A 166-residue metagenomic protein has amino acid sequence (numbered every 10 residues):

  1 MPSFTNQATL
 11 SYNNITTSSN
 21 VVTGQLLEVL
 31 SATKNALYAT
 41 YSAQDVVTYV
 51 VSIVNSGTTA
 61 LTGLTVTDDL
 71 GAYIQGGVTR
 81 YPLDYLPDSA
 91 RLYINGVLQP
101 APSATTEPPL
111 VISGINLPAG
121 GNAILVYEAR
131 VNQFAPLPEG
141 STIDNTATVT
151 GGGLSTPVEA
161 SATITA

Functional and structural regions predicted by a protein language model:
M1-A166: Exported/extracytosolic protein signature
